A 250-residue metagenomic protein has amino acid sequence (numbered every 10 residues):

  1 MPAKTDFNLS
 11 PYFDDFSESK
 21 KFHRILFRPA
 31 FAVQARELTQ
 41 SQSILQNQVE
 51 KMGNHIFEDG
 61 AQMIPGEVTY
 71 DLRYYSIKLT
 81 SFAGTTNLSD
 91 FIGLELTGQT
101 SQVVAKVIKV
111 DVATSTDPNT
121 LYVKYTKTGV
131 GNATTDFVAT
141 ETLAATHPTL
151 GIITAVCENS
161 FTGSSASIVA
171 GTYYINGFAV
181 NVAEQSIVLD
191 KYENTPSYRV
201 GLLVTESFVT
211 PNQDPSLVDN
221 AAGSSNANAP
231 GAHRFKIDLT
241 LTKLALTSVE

Functional and structural regions predicted by a protein language model:
M1-E250: Subunit-assembly interface segments of extracellular/virion macromolecular structures
